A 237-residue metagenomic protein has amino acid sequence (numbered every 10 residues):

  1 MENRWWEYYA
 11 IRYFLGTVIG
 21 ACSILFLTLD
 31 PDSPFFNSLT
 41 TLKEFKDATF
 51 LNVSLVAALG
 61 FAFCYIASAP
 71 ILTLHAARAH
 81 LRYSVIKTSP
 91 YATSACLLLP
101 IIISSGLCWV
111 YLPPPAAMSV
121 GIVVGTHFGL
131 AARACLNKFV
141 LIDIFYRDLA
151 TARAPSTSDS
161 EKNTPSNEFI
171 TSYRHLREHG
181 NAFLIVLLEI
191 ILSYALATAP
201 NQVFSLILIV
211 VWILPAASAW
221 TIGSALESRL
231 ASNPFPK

Functional and structural regions predicted by a protein language model:
M1-L112, F204-A216, I222, L226-A231: N-terminal first transmembrane alpha-helix
N3, N37, N52, N137 (+5 more regions): Detector for Asparagine
L59-P70, L141-S158, L226-K237: Juxtamembrane/interfacial segments around transmembrane helices
I71-A79, T151-R174, E178, I185: Alpha-helical membrane-embedding segments and immediately adjacent membrane-interface amphipathic helices
Y83-G106, V120-G129, I170-L184: Transmembrane alpha-helical segments of multi-pass membrane proteins
L97-K162: Membrane-proximal helix-loop-helix units in multi-pass membrane proteins
E168-K237: C-terminal transmembrane-bundle signature of multipass membrane proteins, characterized by strong activation on
